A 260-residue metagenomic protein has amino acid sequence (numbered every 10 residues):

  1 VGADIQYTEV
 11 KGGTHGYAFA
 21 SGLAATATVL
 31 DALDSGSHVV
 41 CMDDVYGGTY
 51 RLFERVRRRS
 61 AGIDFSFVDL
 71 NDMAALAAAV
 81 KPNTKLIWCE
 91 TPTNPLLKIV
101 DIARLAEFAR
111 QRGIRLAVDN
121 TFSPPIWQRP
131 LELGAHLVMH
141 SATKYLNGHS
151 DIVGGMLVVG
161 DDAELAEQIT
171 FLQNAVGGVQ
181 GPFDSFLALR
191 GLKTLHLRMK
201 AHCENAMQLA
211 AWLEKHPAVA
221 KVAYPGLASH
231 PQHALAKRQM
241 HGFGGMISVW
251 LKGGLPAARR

Functional and structural regions predicted by a protein language model:
V1-E9: Conserved PLP-binding active-site segment in aminotransferase class I/II-type PLP enzymes
Q6, G13-G16: Short, conserved turn/kink motifs that form compact alpha/beta structural patches or helix kinks used as
V10-K11, H149-I152, H241-G244: Short glycine-enriched loop/turn motifs at secondary-structure junctions
G16-A218, A223, S229, A234: Conserved PLP-enzyme active-site core in the AAT-like
K221-R260: Conserved PLP-binding catalytic core of the aspartate aminotransferase-like
